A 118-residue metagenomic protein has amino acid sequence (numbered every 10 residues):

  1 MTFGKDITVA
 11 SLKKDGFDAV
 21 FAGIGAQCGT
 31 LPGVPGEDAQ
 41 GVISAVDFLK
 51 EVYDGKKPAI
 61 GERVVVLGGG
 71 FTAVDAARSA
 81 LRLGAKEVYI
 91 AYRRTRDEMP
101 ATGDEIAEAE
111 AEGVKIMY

Functional and structural regions predicted by a protein language model:
M1-D18, T102-K115: N-terminal Rossmann-like dinucleotide/flavin-binding domain of flavoprotein oxidoreductases that bind FAD/FMN
M1-V9, C28-T30, V46-G103: Rossmann-like dinucleotide/flavin-binding elements
K14, P35-G36, K56-A59: Solvent-exposed alpha-helices and their adjacent loops that cap or buttress functional pockets in soluble metabolic
G16-G25, V65-L67: Short hydrophobic core segments
D18, Q40, E62: Conserved acidic residues
A22-I43: Flavin (primarily FAD) binding-site architecture
G36-V52, E98-Y118: N-terminal glycine-rich dinucleotide-binding loop that anchors FAD/FMN and/or NAD(P) in oxidoreductases
